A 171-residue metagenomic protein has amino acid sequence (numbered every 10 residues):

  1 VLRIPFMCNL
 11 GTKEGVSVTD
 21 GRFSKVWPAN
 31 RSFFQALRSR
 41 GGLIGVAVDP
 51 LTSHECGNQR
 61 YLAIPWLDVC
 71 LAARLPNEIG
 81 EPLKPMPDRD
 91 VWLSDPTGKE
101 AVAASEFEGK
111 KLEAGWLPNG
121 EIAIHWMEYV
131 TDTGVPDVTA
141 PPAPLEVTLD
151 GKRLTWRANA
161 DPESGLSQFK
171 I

Functional and structural regions predicted by a protein language model:
V1-I4: Primarily recognizes the serine-hydrolase "nucleophile elbow" in alpha/beta-hydrolase and SGNH/GDSL folds
N9, Q35-P142: C-terminal catalytic histidine-bearing segment of alpha/beta-hydrolase fold enzymes
T12, P50, A160: Residue-level signal for short, function-critical loop segments
T12-S24, S53-H54: Acidic catalytic loop of the alpha/beta-hydrolase fold
R22-F33, A63-P65: Well-ordered, non-membrane alpha-helical segments in soluble/globular domains
E128-L166: Pro/Thr/Ser/Gly-rich low-complexity, intrinsically disordered linker/stalk tracts
F169-I171: Short beta-strand elements bearing conserved aromatic residues within extracellular beta-rich modules
